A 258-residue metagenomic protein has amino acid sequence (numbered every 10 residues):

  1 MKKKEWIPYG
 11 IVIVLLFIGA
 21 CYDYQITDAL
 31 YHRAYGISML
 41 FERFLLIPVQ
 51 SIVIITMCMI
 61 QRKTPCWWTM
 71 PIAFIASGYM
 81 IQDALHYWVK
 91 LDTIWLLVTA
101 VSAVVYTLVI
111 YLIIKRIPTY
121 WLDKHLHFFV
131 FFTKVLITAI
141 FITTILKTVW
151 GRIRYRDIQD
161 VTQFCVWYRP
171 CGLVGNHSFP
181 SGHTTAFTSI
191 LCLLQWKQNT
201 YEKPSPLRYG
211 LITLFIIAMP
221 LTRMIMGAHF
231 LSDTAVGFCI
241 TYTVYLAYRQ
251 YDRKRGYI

Functional and structural regions predicted by a protein language model:
M1-A103, V149-F164: N-terminal transmembrane-helix/juxtamembrane module of multi-pass inner/ER membrane proteins
K2-Y9, I13, T64, V166-I258: Membrane-embedded catalytic cores of phosphoryl/pyrophosphoryl-handling enzymes
Y9-I13, S51, I75, T99-V104 (+6 more regions): Alpha-helical transmembrane spans of integral membrane proteins, capturing the lipid-embedded, hydrophobic core of TM
I13, R116-S205: Membrane-interface loops
T27, Y31, C58, R62 (+8 more regions): Membrane-water interface at transmembrane helix exits
G36-S51, Y87-V105, G172-N199, L231 (+1 more regions): Membrane-interface loop-to-helix entry segments
L45-Q61, A100-I113, T188-C192, F238-K254: Hydrophobic cores of alpha-helical transmembrane segments in multi-pass inner/ER membrane proteins, independent
W68-Q82, S102, H127-F141, I212-T213: Transmembrane alpha-helical segments of multi-pass membrane proteins
